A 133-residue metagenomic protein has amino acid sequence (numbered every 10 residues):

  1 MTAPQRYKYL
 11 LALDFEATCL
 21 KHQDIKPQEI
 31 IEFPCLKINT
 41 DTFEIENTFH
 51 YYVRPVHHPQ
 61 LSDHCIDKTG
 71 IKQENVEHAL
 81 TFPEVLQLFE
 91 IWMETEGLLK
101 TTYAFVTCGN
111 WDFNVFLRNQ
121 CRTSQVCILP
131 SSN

Functional and structural regions predicted by a protein language model:
T2-N114, R118-Q120: Conserved non-catalytic scaffold segment of RNase H-like nuclease domains
Y7, S132-N133: Short, well-ordered alpha-helix to beta-strand connector turns
Q120-S132: A short alpha->loop->secondary-structure connector
